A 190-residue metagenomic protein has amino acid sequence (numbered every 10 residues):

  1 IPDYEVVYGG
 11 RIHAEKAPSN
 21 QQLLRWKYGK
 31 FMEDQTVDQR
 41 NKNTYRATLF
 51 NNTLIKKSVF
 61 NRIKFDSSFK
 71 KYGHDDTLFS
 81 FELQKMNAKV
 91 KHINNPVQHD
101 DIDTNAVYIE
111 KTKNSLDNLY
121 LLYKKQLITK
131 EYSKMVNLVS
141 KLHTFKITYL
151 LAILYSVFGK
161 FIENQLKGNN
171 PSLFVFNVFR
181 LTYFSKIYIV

Functional and structural regions predicted by a protein language model:
I1-R25: Conserved donor NDP-sugar-binding/catalytic core segment of glycosyltransferases
Q35-I55, K71: A recurrent flexible, glycine/aromatic-enriched loop bordering the glycosyltransferase active site that acts as
S58, T77-L78, F179: Active-site phosphate/pyrophosphate-handling residues
V59-N61, Q98: A generic structural signal for short hydrophobic patches within well-formed alpha-helices
K71-F79: Acidic donor-binding loop at a coil-to-helix junction in glycosyltransferase catalytic cores that engages
E82-Q84: Hydrophobic residues within well-ordered alpha-helices
M86-K111, S115-Q126: Active-site donor/metal-binding and catalytic loop motifs of nucleotide-sugar-dependent glycosylation enzymes
N114, Y132-V190: Non-catalytic, C-terminal membrane-associated alpha-helical segments of glycosyltransferases
